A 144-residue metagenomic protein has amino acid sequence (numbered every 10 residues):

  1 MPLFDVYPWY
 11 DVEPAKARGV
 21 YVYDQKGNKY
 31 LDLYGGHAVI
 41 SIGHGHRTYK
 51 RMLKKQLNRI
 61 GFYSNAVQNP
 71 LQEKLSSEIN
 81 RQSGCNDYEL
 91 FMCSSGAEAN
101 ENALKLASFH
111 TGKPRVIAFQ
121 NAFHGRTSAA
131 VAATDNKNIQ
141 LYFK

Functional and structural regions predicted by a protein language model:
M1-Y21, L33, E78: Active-site-adjacent loop/helix segments that line or gate small-molecule/cofactor pockets in enzymes
P2, K29-K113, I117: Glycine-rich loop-to-alpha-helix module at the N-terminal edge of alpha/beta enzyme cores
V6, V12, V20-V22, V39 (+3 more regions): Extended aliphatic helical segments
Q25-K26: Residue-level recognition of short loop/turn positions
Q120-N121: Short secondary-structure boundary segments
H124-K144: Gly/Ser/Thr-enriched, mixed-charge loops and adjacent short helices that form phosphate/oxyanion-binding elements
